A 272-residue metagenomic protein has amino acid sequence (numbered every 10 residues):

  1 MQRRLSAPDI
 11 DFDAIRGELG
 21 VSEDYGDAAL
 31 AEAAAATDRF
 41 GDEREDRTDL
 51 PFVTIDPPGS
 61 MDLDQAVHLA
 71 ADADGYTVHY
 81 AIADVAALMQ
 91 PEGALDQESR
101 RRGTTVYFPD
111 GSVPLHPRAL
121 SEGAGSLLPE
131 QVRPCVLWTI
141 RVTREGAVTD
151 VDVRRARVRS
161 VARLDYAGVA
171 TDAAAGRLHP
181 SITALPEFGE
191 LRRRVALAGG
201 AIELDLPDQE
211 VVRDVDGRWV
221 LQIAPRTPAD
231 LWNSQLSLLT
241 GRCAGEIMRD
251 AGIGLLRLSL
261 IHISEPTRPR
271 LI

Functional and structural regions predicted by a protein language model:
M1-V21, Y25-S264, R268: Electropositive polyanion-binding surfaces
